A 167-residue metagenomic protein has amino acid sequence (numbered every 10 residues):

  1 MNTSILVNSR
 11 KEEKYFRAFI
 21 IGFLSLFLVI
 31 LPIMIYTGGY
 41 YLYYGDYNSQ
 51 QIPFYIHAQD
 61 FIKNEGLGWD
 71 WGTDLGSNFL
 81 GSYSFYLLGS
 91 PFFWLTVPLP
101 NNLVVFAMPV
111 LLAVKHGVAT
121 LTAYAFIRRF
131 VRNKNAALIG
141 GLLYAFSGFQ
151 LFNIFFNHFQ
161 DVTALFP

Functional and structural regions predicted by a protein language model:
M1-M34: Start-transfer (signal-anchor) and selected internal transmembrane alpha helices of multi-pass inner/ER membrane
L6-N8, A123-F130, L151: Membrane-water interface regions at transmembrane-helix termini and the short interhelical loops of multi-pass membrane
Y15-F19, V110-G117, A136-I139: Alpha-helical transmembrane segments
F16, L99-P100, V131: Hydrophobic alpha-helical segments with strong N-terminal bias
F16-R17, L24, Y43-Y44, L112 (+1 more regions): Short secondary-structure boundary micro-motifs
L26-T120, L142-L165: Membrane-interface coil-to-helix junctions
Y124-F146: Transmembrane-helix signature of polytopic, membrane-embedded enzymes that assemble or transfer cell-envelope glycans
